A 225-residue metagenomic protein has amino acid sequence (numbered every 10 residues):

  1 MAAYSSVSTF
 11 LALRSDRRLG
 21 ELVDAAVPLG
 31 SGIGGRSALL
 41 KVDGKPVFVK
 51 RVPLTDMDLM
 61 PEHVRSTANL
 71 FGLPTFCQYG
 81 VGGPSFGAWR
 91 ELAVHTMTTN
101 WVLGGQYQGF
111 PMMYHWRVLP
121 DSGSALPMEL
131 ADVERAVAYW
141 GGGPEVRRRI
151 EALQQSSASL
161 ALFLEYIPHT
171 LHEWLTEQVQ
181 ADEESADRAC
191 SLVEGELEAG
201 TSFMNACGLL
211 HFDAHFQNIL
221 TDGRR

Functional and structural regions predicted by a protein language model:
S15, G20-L162: Conserved ATP-binding subdomain of kinase catalytic cores across diverse folds
L126-P127, E134, L210-R225: Catalytic activation segment of kinase domains across protein kinase-like and atypical kinase folds
I167-Q178: Structural motif in protein kinase domains
V179-L192: Activation segment of protein kinase catalytic domains, centered on the conserved DFG
E184-D187, A206, R224-R225: C-lobe/activation-segment region of protein kinase-like
T201-L209: Protein kinase catalytic-loop region centered on the HRD/HxD motif
